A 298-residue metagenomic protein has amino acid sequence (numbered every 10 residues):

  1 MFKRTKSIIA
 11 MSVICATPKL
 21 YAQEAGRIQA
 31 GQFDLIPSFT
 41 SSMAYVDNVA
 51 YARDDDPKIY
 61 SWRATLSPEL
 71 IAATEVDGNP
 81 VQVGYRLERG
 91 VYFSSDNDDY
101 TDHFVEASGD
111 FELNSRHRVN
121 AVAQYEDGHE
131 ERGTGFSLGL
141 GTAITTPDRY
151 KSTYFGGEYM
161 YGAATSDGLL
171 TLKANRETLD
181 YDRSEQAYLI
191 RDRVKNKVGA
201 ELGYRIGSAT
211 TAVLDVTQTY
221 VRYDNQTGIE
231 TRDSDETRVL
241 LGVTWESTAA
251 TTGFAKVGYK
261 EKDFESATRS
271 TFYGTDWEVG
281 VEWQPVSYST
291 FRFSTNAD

Functional and structural regions predicted by a protein language model:
M1-I8: Bacterial N-terminal signal peptides that target proteins for export
A10-A16: Bacterial N-terminal signal peptides
A22-D298: Gram-negative and organellar
